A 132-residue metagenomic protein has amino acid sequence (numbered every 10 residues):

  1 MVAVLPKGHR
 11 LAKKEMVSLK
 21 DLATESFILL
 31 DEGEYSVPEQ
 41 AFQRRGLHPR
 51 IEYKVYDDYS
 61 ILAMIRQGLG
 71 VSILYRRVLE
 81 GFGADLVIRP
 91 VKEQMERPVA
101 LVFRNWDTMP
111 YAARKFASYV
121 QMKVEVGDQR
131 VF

Functional and structural regions predicted by a protein language model:
M1, L5-F27: Flexible hinge/capping segments at coil-to-helix
L11, E25-R45, M109-R114, S118 (+1 more regions): Secondary-structure junction motif
V17-S18, S60, R97: Conserved sugar-transfer catalytic core signal across GT-A, GT-B, and GT-C glycosyltransferases
L19-K20, L62-A63, R114: Alpha-helical segments flanking ligand/cofactor-binding loops in enzyme cores
D31-E34, Y53, K92, N105: Structured beta->alpha junctions
G33-V87: Hydrophobic hinge/microswitch elements
V87-Q129: A late-sequence structural motif
